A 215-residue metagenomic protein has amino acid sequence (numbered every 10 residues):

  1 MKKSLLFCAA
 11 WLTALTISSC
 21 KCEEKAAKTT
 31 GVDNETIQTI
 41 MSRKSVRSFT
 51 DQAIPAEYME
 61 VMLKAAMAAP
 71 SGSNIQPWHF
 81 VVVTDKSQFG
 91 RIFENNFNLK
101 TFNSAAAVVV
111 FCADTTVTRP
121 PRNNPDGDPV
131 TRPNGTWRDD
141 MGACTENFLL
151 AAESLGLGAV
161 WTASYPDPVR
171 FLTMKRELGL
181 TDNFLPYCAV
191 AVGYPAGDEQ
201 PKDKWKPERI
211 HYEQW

Functional and structural regions predicted by a protein language model:
M1-S4: Positively charged n-region of N-terminal signal peptides that target proteins for export
F7, I17-W215: Acidic, surface-exposed loops and disordered segments
W11-L12: Repetitive helical segments and hydrophobic/amphipathic motifs
